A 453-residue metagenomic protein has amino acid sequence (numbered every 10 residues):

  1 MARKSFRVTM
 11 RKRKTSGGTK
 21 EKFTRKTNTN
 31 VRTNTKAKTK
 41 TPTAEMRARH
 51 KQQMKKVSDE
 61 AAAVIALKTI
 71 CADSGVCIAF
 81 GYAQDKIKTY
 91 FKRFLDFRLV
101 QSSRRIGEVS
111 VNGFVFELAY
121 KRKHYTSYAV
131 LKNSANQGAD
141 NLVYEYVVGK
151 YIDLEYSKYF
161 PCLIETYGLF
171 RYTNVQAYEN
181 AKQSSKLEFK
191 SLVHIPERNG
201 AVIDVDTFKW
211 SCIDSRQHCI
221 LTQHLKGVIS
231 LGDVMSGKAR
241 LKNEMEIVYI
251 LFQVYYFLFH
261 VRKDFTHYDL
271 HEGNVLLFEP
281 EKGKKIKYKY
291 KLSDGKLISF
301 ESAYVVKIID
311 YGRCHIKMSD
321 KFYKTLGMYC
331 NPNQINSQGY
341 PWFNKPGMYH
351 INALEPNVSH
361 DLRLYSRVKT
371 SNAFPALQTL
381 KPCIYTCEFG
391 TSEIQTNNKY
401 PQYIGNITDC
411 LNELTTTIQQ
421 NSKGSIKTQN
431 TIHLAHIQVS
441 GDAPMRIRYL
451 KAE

Functional and structural regions predicted by a protein language model:
M1-R49, M54: Arg/Lys-rich, intrinsically disordered low-complexity tails that mediate electrostatic binding and condensation
H50-A63, S319-K324, Q334-E453: Helical subdomain adjoining the active site within ATP-dependent kinase catalytic cores
A72-Y125: ATP-binding glycine-rich phosphate-binding loop
N112-N174: ATP-binding glycine-rich loop module of kinase domains
E117, V130, S134, Y178-K182 (+3 more regions): Short coil/turn segments at secondary-structure boundaries
I152-D153, K238-Y268, E272, F278-K282: Conserved kinase catalytic-core helix
I164-E244: Conserved structural core of kinase catalytic domains
H271-P356: Catalytic activation segment of kinase domains across protein kinase-like and atypical kinase folds
